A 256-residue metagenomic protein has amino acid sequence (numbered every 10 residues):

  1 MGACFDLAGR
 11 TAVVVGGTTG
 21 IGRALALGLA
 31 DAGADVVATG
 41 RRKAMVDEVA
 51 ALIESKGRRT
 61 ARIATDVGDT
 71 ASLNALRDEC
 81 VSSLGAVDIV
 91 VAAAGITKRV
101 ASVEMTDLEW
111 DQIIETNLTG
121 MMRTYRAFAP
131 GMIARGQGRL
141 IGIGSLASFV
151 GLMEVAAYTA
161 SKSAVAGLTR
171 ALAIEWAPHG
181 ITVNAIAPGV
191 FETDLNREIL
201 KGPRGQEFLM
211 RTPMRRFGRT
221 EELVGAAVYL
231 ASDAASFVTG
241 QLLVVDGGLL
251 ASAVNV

Functional and structural regions predicted by a protein language model:
G2-A3, V150, V228, T239-V256: Short C-terminal tail/terminal secondary-structure segment of NAD(P)H-dependent dehydrogenase/reductase domains
T18-G20, R42: Conserved glycine-rich cofactor-binding loop
A101-S102, T106-I114, F208: Substrate-binding pocket helix/loop in short-chain dehydrogenase/reductase
Y125, S161, T169: Active-site helix of classical SDR
P130, I174-E175, S236: Alpha-helical segment proximal to the catalytic Tyr-Lys
S145: Residue(s) in the substrate-gating loop at a strand-loop-helix junction that position the organic substrate next
A177, T182, V238-G240: Short, small/polar-rich loop/turn modules that mediate ligand/substrate recognition or access, typified
